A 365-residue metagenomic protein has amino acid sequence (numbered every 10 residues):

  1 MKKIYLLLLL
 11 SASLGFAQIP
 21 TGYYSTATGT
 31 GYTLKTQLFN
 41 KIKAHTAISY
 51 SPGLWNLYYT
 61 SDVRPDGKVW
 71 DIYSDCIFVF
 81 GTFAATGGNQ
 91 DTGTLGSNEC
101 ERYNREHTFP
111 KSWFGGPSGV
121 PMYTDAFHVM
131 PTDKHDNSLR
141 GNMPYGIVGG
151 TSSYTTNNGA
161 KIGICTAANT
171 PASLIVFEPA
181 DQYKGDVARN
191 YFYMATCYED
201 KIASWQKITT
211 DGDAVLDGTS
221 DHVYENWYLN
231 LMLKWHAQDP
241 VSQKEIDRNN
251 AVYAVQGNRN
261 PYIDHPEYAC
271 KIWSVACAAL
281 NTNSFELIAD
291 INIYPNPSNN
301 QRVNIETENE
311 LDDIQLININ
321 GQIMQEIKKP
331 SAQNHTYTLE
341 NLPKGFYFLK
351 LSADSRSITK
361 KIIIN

Functional and structural regions predicted by a protein language model:
K3, F346-N365: C-terminal tail/sorting-segment detector
I4-S13: Sec-dependent N-terminal signal peptides
Q18-V79: N-terminal module-boundary/linker segments of secreted carbohydrate-active enzymes
L95-N104, K111-A279: Domain-level detector of nuclease and nuclease-like folds in predominantly extracellular/periplasmic contexts
V275-Y294, T307: Residue-level detector of functionally pivotal "anchor" positions at catalytic/ligand-binding pockets or at interdomain
N296-N304: Short coil/turn motif common to extracellular beta-sandwich-like domains
L316-M324, Y347: Short, glycine-anchored, charge-dense loop/turn motifs used at functional sites
K328-D354: Short, surface-exposed loop/turn motifs with a glycine/proline- and acidic-biased composition
